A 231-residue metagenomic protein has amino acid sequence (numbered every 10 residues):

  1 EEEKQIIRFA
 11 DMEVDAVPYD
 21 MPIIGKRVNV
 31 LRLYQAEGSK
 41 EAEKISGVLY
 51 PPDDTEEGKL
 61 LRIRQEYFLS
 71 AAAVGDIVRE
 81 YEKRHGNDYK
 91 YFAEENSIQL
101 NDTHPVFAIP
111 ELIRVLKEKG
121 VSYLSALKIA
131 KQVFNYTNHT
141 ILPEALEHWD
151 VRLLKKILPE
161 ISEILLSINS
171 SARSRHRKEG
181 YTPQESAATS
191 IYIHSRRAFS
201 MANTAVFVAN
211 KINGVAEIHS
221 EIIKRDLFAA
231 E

Functional and structural regions predicted by a protein language model:
E1-E231: A conserved ligand/cofactor-binding region detector
